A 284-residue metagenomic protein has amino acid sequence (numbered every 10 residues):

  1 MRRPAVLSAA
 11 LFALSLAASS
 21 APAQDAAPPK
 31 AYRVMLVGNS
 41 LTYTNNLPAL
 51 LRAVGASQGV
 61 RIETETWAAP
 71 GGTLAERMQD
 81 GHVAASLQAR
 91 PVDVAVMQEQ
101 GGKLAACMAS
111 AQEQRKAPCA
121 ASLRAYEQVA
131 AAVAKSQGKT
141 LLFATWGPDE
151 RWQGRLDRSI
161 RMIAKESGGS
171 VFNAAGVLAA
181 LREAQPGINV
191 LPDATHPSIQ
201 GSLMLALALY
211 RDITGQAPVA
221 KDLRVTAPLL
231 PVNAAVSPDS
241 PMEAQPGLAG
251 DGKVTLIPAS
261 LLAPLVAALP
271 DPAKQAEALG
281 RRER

Functional and structural regions predicted by a protein language model:
M1-A9: Bacterial N-terminal signal peptides that target proteins for export
S8-A17: Bacterial N-terminal signal peptides
A18-D25: Boundary at the C-terminal end of the N-terminal hydrophobic targeting segment
A31-M35, L41-K116, A120-L123: Conserved SGNH/GDSL esterase-like catalytic core that processes O-acyl groups on lipids and polysaccharides
N39-S40, S198: Ser/Thr-glycine-rich phosphate-binding loops at phosphate-binding pockets of nucleotides, nucleotide cofactors
A84-I199, R211-I213, A217-A220: Alpha-helical cap/lid subdomain in secreted, periplasmic, or secretory-pathway luminal O-acyl-processing enzymes
H196, A208-R284: Conserved catalytic region of serine esterases and O-acyltransferases that act on ester linkages in lipids
